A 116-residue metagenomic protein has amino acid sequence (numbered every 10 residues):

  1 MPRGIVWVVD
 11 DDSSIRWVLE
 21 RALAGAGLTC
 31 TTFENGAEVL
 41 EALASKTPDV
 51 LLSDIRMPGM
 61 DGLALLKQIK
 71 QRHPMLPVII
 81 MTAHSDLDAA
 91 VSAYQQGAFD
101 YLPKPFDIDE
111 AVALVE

Functional and structural regions predicted by a protein language model:
S13-T31: Two-component/phosphorelay signaling modules centered on CheY-like receiver
G27-E34, V39-A42: Short hydrophobic/Thr-rich beta-strand motif most characteristic of the beta2 strand and flanking loop of CheY-like
E34-N35, D61-A64: Acidic catalytic/metal-coordinating carboxylates
K46-L52: Active-site beta3 strand of CheY-like receiver
M57: Receiver (REC) domain active-site loop signature in two-component systems and cognate sites in sensor histidine kinases
D86-D88, F106-V115: C-terminal output helix
